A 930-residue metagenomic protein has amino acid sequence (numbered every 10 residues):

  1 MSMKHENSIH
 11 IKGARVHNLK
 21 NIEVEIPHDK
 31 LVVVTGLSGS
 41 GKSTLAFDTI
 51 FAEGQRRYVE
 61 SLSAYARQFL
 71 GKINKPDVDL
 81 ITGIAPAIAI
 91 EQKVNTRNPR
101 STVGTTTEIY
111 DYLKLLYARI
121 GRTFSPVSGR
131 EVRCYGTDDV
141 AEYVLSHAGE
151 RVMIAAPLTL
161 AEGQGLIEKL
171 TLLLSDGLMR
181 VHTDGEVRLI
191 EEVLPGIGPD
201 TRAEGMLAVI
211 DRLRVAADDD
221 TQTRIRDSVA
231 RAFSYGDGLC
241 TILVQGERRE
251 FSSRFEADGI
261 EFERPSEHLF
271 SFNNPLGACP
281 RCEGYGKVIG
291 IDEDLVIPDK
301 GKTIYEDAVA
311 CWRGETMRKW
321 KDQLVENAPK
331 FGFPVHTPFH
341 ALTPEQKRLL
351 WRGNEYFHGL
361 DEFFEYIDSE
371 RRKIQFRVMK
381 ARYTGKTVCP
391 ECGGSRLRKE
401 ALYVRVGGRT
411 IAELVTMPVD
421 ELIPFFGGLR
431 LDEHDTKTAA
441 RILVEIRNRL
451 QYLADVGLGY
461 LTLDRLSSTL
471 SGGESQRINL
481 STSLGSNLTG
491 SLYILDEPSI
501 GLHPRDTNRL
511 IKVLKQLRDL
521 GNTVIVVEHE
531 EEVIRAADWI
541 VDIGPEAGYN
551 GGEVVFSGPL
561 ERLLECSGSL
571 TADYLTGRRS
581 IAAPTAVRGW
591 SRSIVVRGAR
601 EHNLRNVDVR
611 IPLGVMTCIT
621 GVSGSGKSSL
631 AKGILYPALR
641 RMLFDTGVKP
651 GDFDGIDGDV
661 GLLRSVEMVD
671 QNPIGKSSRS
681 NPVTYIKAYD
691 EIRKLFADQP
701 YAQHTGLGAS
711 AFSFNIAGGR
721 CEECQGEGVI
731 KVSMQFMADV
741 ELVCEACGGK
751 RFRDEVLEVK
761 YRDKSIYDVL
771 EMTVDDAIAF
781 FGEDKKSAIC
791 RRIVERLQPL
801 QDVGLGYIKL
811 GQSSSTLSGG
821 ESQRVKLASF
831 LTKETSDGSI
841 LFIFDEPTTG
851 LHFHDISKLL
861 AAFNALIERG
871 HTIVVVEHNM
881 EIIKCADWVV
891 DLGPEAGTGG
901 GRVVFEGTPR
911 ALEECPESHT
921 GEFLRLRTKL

Functional and structural regions predicted by a protein language model:
M1-L930: Conserved phosphate-binding elements of NTP-dependent enzyme cores
